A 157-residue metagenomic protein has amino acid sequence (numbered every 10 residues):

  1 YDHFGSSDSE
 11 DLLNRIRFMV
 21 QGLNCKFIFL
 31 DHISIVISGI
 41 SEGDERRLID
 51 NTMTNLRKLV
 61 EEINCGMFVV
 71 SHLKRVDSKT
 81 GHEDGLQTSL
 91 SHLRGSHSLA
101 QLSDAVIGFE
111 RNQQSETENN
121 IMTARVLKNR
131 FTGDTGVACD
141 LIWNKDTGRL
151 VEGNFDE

Functional and structural regions predicted by a protein language model:
Y1-D44, N51: Conserved inter-motif catalytic segment of the P-loop NTP-binding fold
L48-E157: Phosphate-binding/switch region of NTP-binding enzymes
